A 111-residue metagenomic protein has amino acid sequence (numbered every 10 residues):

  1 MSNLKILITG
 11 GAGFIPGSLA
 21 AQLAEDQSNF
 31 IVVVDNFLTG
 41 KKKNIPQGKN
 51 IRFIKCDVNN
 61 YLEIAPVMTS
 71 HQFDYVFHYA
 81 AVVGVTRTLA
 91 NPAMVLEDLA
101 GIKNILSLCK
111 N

Functional and structural regions predicted by a protein language model:
M1-N111: N-terminal Rossmann-like NAD(P)+-binding domain of SDR-like oxidoreductases, especially those catalyzing
